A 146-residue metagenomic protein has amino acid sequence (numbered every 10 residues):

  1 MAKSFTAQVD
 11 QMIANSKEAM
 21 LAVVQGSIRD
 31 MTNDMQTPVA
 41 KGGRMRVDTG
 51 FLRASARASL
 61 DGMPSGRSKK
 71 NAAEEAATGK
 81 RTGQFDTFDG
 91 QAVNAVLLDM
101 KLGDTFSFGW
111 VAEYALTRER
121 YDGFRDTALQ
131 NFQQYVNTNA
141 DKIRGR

Functional and structural regions predicted by a protein language model:
M1, W110, T117, A128-N131: A general marker of short, structured functional hotspots
M1-N15: N-terminal, Lys/Arg- and Ser/Thr-rich interaction peptides
K3, G83-D86, F106, D122 (+1 more regions): Short non-domain terminal segments
Q11-Y114: Short, low-complexity, charged/polar segments at coil/turn and helix-coil boundaries
E119-R146: Protruding loop/beta-arch "assembly-hinge" segments enriched in small, turn-prone residues
